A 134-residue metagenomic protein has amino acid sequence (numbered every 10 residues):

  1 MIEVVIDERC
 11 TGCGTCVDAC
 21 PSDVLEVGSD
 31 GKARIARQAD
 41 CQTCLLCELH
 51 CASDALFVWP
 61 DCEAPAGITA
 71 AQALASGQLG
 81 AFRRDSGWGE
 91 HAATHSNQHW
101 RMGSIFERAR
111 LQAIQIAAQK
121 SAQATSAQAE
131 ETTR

Functional and structural regions predicted by a protein language model:
M1-G12, V24-T43, E63-G67, T133-R134: Ferredoxin-like iron-sulfur electron-transfer modules
R9, T15-A19, D40, C47-H50: The −1 position to Zn-ligating cysteines in a subset of zinc-ribbon hairpins
G14, D23, D54-A55: Glycine-centered, phosphate/nucleic-acid-interacting loop/turn motifs that mediate DNA/RNA or nucleotide
L46-R134: Flanking helices and flexible, charged tails adjoining ferredoxin-like Fe-S electron-transfer domains in multi-subunit
